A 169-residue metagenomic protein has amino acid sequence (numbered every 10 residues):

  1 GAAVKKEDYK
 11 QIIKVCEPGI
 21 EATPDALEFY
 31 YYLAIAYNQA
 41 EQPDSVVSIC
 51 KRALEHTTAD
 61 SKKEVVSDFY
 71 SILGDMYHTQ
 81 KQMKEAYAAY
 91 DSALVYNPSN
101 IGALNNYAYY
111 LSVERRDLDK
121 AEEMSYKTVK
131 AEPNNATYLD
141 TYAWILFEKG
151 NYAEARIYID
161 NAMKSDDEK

Functional and structural regions predicted by a protein language model:
G1, I35, D75, Y109-Y110 (+1 more regions): Residue-level recognition of tetratricopeptide repeat
K5, Q39, I72, T79 (+2 more regions): Register position in tetratricopeptide repeats
P18-E21, E55, S92-V95, Y126-K130 (+1 more regions): Conserved structural position within tetratricopeptide repeats
